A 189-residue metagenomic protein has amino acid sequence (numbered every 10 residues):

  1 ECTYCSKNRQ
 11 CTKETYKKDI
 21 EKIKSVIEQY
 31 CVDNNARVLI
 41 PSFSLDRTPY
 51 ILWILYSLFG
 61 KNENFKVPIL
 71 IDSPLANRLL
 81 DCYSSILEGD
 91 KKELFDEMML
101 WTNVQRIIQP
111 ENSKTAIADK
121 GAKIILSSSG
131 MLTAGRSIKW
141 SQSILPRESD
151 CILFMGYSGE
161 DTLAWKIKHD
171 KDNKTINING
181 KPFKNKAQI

Functional and structural regions predicted by a protein language model:
E1-I189: Acidic/His-rich, metal-assisted hydrolase cores and their charged scaffolds
